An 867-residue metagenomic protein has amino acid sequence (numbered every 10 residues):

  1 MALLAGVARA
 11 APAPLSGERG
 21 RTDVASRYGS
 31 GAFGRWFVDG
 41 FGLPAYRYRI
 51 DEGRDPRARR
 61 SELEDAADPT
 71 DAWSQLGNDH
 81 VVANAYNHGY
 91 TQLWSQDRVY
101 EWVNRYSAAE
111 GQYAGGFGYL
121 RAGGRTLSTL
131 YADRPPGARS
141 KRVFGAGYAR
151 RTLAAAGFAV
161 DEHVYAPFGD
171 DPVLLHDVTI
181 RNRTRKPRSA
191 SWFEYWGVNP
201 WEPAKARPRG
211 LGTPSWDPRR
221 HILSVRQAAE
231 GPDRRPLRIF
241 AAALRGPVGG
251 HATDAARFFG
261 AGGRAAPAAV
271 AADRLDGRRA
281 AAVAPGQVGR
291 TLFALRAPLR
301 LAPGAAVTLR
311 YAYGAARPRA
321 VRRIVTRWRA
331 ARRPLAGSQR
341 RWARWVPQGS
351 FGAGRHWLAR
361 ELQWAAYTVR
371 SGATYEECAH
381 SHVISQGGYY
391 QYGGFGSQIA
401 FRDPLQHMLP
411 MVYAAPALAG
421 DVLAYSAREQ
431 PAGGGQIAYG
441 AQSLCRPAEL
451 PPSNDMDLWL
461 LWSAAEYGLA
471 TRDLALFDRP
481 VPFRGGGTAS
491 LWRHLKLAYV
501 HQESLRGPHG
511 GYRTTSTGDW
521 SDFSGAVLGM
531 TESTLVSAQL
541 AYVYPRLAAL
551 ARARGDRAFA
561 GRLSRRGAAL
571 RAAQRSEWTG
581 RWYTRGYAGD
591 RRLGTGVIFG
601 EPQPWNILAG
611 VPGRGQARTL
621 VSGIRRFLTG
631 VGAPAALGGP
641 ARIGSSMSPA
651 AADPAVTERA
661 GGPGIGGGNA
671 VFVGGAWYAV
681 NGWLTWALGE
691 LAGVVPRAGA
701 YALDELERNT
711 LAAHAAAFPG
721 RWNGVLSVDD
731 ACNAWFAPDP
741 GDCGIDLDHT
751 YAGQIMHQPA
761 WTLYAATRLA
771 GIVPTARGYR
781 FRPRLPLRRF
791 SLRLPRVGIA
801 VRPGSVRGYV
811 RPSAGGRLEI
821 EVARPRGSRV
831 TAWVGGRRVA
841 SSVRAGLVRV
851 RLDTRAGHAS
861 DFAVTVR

Functional and structural regions predicted by a protein language model:
G17-V38, G77, A83-A154, E230-G277 (+4 more regions): An extended acidic
R27, G31-W36, G40-R49, R329-Q398: An acidic-aromatic substrate-binding cleft motif
D79-V82, R188, R235, L299-R317 (+2 more regions): Short Pro-Gly-centered flexible turn/kink motifs
H80, L174-N182, G304, S805-P812: Short, well-ordered beta-strand segments enriched in hydrophobic/aromatic residues
L93, R98-E162, G169, A670-V673 (+1 more regions): Non-catalytic C-terminal accessory modules of carbohydrate-active enzymes
E110, Y165-R274, L295, R327-F351: Polysaccharide-binding surfaces and accessory modules of carbohydrate-active proteins
Y119-R121, S397-P404, M408-G510, S533-A538 (+5 more regions): Aromatic-rich carbohydrate-recognition surfaces in CAZymes
V143, G352-G396, D421-S443, L497-M530 (+2 more regions): Extended glycan-interaction surfaces of carbohydrate-active proteins
